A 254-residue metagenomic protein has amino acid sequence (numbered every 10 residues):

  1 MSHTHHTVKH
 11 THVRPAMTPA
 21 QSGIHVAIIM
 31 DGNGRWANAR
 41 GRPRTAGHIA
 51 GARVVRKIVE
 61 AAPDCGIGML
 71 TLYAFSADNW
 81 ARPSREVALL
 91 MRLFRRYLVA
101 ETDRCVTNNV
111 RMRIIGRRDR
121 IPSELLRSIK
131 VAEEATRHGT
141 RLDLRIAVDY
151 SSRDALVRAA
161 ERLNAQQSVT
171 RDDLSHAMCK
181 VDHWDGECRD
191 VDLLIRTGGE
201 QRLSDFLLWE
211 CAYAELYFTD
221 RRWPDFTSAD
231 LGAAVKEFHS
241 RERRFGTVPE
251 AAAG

Functional and structural regions predicted by a protein language model:
M1-G254: Flexible, compositionally biased loop and terminal segments
